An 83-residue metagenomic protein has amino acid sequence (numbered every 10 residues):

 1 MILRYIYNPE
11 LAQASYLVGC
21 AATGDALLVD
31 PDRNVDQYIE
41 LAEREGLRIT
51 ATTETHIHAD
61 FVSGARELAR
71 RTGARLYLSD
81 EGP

Functional and structural regions predicted by a protein language model:
M1-R48: Conserved beta-strand hairpin/beta-sheet module of binuclear metal-dependent hydrolase folds, prominently
T23, R33-P83: Active-site HxH/HxHxD metal-binding segment of metal-dependent hydrolases
